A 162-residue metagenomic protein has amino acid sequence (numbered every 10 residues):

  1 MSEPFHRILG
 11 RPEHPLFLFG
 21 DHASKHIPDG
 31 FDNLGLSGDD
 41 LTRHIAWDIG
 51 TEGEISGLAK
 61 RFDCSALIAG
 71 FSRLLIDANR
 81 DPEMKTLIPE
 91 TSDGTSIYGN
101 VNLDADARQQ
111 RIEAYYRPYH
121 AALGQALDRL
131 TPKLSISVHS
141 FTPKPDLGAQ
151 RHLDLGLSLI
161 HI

Functional and structural regions predicted by a protein language model:
M1-I160: N-terminal catalytic or cofactor-binding beta/alpha core of small enzyme domains
